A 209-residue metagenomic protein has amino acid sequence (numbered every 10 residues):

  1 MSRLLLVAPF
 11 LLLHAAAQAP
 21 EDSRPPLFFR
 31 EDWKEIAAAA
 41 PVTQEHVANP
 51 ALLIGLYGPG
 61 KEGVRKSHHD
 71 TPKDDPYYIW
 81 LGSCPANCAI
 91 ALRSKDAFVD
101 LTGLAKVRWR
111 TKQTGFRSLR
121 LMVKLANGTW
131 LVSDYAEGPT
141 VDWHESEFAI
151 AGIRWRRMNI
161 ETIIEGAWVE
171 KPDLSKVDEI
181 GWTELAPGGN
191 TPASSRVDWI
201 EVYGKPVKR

Functional and structural regions predicted by a protein language model:
L4-A15: Sec-dependent N-terminal signal peptides
Q18-R209: Beta-rich carbohydrate-recognition modules and glycan-binding surfaces
